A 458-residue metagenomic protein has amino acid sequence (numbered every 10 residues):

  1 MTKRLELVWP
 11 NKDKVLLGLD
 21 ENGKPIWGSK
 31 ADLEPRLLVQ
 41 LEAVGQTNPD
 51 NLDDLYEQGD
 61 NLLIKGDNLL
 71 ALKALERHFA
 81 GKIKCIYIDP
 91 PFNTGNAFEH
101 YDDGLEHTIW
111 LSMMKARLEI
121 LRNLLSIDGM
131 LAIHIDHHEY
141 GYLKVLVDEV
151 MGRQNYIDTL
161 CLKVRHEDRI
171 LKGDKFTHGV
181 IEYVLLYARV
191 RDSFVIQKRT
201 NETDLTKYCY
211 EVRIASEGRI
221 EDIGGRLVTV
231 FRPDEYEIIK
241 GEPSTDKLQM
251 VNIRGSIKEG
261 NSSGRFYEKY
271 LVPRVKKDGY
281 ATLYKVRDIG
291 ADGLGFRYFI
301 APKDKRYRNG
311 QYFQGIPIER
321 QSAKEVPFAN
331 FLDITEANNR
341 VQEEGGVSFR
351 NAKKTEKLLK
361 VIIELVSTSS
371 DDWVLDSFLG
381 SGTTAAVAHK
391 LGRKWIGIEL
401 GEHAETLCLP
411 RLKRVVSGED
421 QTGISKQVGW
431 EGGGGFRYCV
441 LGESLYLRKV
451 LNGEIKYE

Functional and structural regions predicted by a protein language model:
M1-C85, T94-T108, M113-A116, D292-R297: DnaQ-like (DEDDh/DEDDy) 3′-5′ exonuclease domain used for proofreading and 3′-end trimming on nucleic acids
T2, T177, V190-G345, E356: Active-site-adjacent helix-turn-beta-strand microarchitecture at beta-sheet edges that either contains or buttresses
L7-W9, H107-L111, Y140, T355-Q427: Conserved S-adenosyl-L-methionine
L52-A74, E336-L375: Glycine-rich adenosyl-nucleotide cofactor-binding module
G81-N96, V147, V374-A388: Conserved proline-anchored active-site loop of SAM-dependent methyltransferases that bridges a beta-strand
H107-C161: Conserved Class I SAM-dependent methyltransferase catalytic core
I157-V190, L441: Class I S-adenosyl-L-methionine
H403-K449, E454-Y457: Conserved phosphoryl-transfer catalytic core
